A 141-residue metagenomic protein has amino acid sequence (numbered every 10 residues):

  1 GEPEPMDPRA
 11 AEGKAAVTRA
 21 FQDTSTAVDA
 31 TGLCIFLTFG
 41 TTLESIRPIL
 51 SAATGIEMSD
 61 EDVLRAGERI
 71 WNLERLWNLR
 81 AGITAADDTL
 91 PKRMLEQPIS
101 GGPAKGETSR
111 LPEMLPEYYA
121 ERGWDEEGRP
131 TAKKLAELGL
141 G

Functional and structural regions predicted by a protein language model:
G1-G141: Extended C-terminal regions of large enzymes
